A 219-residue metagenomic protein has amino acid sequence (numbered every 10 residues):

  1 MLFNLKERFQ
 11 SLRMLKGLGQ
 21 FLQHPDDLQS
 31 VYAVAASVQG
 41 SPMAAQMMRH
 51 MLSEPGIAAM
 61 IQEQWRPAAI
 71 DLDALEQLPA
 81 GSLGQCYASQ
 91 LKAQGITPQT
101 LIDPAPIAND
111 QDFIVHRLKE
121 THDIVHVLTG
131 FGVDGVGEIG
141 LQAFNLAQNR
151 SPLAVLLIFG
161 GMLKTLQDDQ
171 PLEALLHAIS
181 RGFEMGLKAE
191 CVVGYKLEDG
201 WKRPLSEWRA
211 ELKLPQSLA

Functional and structural regions predicted by a protein language model:
L2-A44: Leu/Val/Ala/Ile-rich N-terminal alpha-helices, chiefly Sec-type signal peptides and the beginnings
D26-V38, M43-S206: Core of folded catalytic or high-affinity ligand/protein-binding domains in predominantly eukaryotic proteins
